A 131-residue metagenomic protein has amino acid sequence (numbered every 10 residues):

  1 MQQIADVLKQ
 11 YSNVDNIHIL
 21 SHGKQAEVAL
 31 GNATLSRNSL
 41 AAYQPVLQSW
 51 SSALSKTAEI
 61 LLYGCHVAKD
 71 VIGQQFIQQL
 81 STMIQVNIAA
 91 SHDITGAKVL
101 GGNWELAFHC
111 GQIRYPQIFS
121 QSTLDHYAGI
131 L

Functional and structural regions predicted by a protein language model:
M1-V14: Functional beta-strand-loop-alpha-helix junction segments that form "active/interaction loops" within catalytic
A5-D6, L20, Q75, N103-W104 (+1 more regions): Surface-exposed beta-strand edges and their flanking turn/coil or helix-capping segments
N16-V99: Catalytic cores of nucleophile-dependent amide-cleaving enzymes
A90-L131: Caspase-like cysteine protease fold
